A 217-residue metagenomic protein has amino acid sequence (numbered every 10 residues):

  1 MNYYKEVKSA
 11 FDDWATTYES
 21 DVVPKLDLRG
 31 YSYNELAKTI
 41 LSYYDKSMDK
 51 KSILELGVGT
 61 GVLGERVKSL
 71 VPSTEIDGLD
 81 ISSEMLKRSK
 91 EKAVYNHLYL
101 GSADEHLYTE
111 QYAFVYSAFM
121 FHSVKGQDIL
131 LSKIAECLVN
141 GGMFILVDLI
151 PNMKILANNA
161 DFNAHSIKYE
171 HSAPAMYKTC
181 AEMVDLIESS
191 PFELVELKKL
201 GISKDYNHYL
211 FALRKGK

Functional and structural regions predicted by a protein language model:
M1-D45, R66: Conserved class I S-adenosyl-L-methionine
K46-S52: Short helix-loop-beta connector
L54-E105: Class I SAM-dependent methyltransferase SAM/SAH-binding core
Y116: A conserved beta-strand element that flanks and buttresses the S-adenosyl-L-methionine
F119-S123: Short catalytic micro-motifs in class I SAM-dependent methyltransferases
D128-N140: A short glycine-rich, Lys/Arg-flanked "PGG" loop and its adjoining helix->strand segment in the class I
I145-D205: C-terminal alpha-helical "lid/dimerization" subdomain adjacent to the S-adenosyl-L-methionine
F211-K217: C-terminal lobe and adjacent flexible extensions of AdoMet/dcAdoMet transferase-like proteins
